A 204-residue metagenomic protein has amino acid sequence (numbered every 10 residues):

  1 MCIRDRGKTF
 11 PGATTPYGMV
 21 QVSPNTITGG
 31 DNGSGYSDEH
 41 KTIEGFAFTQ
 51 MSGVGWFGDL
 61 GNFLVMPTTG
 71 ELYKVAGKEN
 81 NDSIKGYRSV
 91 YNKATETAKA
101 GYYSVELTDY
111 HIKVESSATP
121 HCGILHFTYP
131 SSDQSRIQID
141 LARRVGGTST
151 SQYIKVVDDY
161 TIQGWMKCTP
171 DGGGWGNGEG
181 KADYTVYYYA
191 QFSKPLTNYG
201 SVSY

Functional and structural regions predicted by a protein language model:
M1: Sequence context surrounding c-type heme c attachment/ligation sites in exported
R4-Y204: Accessory carbohydrate-recognition regions in carbohydrate-active enzymes
